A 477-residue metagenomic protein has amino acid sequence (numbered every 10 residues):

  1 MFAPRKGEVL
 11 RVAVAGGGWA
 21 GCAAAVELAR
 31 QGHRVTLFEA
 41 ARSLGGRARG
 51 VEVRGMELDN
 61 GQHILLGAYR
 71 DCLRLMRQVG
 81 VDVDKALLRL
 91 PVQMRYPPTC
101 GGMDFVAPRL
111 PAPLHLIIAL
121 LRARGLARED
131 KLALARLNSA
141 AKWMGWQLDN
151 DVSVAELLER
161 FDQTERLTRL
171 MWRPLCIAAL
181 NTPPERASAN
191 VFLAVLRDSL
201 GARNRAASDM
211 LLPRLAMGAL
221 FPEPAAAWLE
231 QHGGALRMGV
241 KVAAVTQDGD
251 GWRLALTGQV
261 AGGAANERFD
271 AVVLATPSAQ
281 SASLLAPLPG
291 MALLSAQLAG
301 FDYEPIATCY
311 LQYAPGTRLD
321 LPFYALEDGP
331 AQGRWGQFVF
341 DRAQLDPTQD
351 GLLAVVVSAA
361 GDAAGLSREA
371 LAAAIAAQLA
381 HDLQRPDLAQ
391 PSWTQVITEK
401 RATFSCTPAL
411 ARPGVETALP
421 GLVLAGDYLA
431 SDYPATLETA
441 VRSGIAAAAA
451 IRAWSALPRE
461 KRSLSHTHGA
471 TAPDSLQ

Functional and structural regions predicted by a protein language model:
M1-V12, R30-Q31, H466: Extreme N-terminal leader/targeting segments of oxidoreductases
F2-R5, V106, W335-Q477: Conserved flavin/dinucleotide-binding core of flavoenzymes
G7, Q31, V240-R368, Q378-L383 (+3 more regions): Mid-domain catalytic core of redox enzymes that form a hydrophobic substrate pocket/lid adjacent to a catalytic redox
L10-L37: N-terminal Rossmann-like FAD-binding beta1-loop-alpha1 element of flavoenzymes
A29-V53: Glycine-rich FAD pyrophosphate-binding loop
R49-G67, N138-K142: Glycine-rich active-site loop/strand segments that organize a redox cofactor
C72-L73, R77-Q78, D82-A194: Mobile amphipathic helical/loop "lid" adjacent to a hydrophobic cofactor/ligand pocket
V195-V260, A271: Helical element adjacent to the flavin cofactor pocket in flavoenzyme catalytic cores
